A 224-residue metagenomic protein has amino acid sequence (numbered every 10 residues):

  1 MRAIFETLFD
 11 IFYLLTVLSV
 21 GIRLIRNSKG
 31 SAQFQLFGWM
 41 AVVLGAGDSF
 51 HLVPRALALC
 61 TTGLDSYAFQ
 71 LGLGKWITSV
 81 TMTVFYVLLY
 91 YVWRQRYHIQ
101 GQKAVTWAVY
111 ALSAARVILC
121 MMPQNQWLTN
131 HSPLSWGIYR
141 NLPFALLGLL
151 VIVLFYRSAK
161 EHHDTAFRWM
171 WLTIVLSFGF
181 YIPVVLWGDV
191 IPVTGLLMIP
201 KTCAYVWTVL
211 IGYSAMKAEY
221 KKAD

Functional and structural regions predicted by a protein language model:
M1-S19: Hydrophobic transmembrane alpha-helical segments in integral membrane proteins
A3-F5, G63-K75, T129-L142, I191-K201: Non-cytosolic membrane-interface motifs at loop->transmembrane helix junctions
T16-R26, V87-W93, I118-P123, L142-R168 (+2 more regions): Alpha-helical transmembrane segments in multipass membrane proteins, preferentially the mid-helix core
G21-N27, F50-Y67, G72-T106, C120-M122 (+2 more regions): Internal transmembrane alpha-helix with an interfacial aromatic "cap," most often the third helix
R26-F37, W93-V105, N130-P133, Y156-R168 (+1 more regions): Membrane-interface helix-boundary motifs at transmembrane edges
W39-L57, A114-R116, L172-V185: Hydrophobic alpha-helical transmembrane segments of multi-pass membrane proteins
A111-I138, F155-A159: Membrane-helix boundary elements
W171-K217: Terminal transmembrane helical module of multi-pass membrane proteins
